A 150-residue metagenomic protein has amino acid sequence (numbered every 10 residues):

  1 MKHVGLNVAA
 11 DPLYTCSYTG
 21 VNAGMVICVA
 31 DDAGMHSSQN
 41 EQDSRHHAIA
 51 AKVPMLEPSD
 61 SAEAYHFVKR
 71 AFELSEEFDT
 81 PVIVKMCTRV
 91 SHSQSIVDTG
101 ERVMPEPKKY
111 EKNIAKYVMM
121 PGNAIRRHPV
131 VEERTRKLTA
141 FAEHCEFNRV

Functional and structural regions predicted by a protein language model:
M1-E76, C87: Thiamine diphosphate
P58-V150: Flexible, low-complexity linker and terminal segments
